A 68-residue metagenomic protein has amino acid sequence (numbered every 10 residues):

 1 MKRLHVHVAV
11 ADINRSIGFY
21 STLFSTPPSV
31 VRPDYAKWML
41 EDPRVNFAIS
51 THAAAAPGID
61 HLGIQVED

Functional and structural regions predicted by a protein language model:
K2, H7-N46: Core segments of cupin and vicinal oxygen chelate
R3-A11, M39, A54-D68: Vicinal oxygen chelate
